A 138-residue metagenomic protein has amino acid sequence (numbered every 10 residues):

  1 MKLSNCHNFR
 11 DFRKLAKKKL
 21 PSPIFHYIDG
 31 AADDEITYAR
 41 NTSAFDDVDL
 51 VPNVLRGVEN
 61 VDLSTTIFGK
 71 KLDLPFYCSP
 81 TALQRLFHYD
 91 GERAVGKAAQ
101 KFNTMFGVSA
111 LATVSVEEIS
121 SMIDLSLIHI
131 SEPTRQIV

Functional and structural regions predicted by a protein language model:
M1-L72: An N-cap/entry alpha-helix motif that binds or orients negatively charged groups
P21, C78, A99: Conserved, mostly hydrophobic/aromatic
P80-L86: Glycine-rich phosphate/pyrophosphate-binding beta-alpha loops
Y89, S109-I123: Active-site-adjacent beta->alpha loops and helix N-cap segments on the catalytic face of soluble alpha/beta enzymes
R93-K97, E117: Alpha-helical segments flanking ligand/cofactor-binding loops in enzyme cores
F102-T104, M122-L127: Glycine-enriched alpha-helix->loop->beta-strand junction motifs that scaffold or abut catalytic
M105-A112, S131: Catalytic beta/alpha-barrel core
I128-V138: Single conserved hydrophobic/aromatic residue that forms the stacking wall/gate of nucleotide- or nucleobase-binding
